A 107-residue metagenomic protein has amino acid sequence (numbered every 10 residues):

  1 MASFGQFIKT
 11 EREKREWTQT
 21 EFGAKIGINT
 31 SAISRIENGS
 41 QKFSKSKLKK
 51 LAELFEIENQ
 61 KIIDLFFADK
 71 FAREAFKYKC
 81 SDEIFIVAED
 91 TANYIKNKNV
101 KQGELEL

Functional and structural regions predicted by a protein language model:
M1-K14: A short, Lys/Arg-rich alpha-helix, primarily the initiator
K9, T20, K49: Residues within the helices of the helix-turn-helix
R12, G23, A52: The alpha-helix within a helix-turn-helix
E16-S34: Short alpha-helical DNA-recognition segment
S44-I63: DNA major-groove recognition helix of helix-turn-helix/homeodomain DNA-binding modules
I63-L105: Short, charged recognition helix plus adjacent turn of helix-turn-helix-like nucleic-acid-binding domains
